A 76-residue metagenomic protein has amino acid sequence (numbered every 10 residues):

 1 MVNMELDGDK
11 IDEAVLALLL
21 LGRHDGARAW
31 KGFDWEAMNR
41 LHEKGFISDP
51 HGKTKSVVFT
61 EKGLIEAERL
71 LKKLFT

Functional and structural regions predicted by a protein language model:
V2-W35, K72-F75: Short amphipathic alpha-helical interface segments
I11-A14, T60, L64: Hydrophobic alpha-helical segments
G26, D49, A67: Short, electropositive, low-hydrophobicity segments enriched in small/polar residues
M38-N39: Short, hydrophobic-biased segments on the C-terminal half of alpha helices that form "recognition helices"
K44-G52: A short, conserved structural fragment
T54-F59: Minor-groove-contacting beta-hairpin "wing" of winged helix-turn-helix DNA-binding domains
E61-T76: Short, amphipathic alpha-helical interaction segments positioned at domain boundaries
